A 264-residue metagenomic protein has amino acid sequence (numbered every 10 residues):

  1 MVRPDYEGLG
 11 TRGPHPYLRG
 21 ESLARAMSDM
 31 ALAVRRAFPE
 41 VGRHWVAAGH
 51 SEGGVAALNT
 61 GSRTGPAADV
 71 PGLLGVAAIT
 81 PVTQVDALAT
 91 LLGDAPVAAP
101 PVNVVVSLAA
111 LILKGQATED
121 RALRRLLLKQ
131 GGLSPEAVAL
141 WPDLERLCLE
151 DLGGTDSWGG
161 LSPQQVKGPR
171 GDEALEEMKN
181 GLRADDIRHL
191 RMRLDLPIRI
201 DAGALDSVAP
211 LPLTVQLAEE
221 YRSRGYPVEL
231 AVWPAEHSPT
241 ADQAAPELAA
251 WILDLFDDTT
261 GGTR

Functional and structural regions predicted by a protein language model:
M1-T11: Conserved alpha/beta-hydrolase
P14-S22, A48-E52, P169, E173 (+1 more regions): Alpha-helix capping and helix-loop boundary segments enriched in small/acidic/polar residues
Y17-F38: Alpha/beta-hydrolase active-site loop
L32-F38, G42-V104: Primarily recognizes the serine-hydrolase "nucleophile elbow" in alpha/beta-hydrolase and SGNH/GDSL folds
T60, L196-I198, P210-E220: Short alpha-helix in the alpha/beta-hydrolase fold that links the catalytic acid
V82-H189: Accessory cap/linker subdomain of secreted extracellular hydrolases
R170, A174, K179-G181, V208 (+1 more regions): C-terminal catalytic histidine-bearing segment of alpha/beta-hydrolase fold enzymes
L194, R199-D206: Short beta-strand/loop motif that positions the catalytic acidic residue of the alpha/beta-hydrolase fold
